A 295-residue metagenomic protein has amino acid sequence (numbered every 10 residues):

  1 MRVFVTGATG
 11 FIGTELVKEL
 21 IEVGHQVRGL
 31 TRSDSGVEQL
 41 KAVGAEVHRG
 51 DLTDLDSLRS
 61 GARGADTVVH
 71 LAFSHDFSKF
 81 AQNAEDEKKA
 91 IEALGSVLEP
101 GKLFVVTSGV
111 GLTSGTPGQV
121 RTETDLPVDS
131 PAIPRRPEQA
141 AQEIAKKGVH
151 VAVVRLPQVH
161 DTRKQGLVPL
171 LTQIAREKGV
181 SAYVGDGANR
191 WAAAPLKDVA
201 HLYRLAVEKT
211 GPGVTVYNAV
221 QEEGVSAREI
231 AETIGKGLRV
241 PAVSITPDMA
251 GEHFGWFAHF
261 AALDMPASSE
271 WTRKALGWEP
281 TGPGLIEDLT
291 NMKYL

Functional and structural regions predicted by a protein language model:
R2, L202-F257: Mid/C-terminal beta-alpha module of Rossmann-like enzyme folds, strongest in SDR-family dehydrogenases/epimerases
V3-V23: N-terminal Rossmann NAD(P)H-binding glycine-rich loop of SDR-like oxidoreductase domains
T14, G29-E92: NAD(P)H-binding glycine-rich loop region in Rossmannoid oxidoreductase-like domains and their noncatalytic homologs
Q26-R28, S74, K88-P131: Conserved Rossmann-fold NAD(P)-dependent oxidoreductase catalytic core, especially the SDR/UDP-sugar
G50, A258-L295: C-terminal amphipathic/interface module of NAD(P)-dependent oxidoreductases and related NAD-binding regulators
L126-V153: Active-site Tyr-X1-5-Lys
R135, H160-L170, E177, L205-Y217: Glycine/proline-rich active-site loop of Rossmann-fold NAD(P)-dependent oxidoreductases
A145-K147, P157-N189: NAD(P)-dependent short-chain dehydrogenase/reductase
